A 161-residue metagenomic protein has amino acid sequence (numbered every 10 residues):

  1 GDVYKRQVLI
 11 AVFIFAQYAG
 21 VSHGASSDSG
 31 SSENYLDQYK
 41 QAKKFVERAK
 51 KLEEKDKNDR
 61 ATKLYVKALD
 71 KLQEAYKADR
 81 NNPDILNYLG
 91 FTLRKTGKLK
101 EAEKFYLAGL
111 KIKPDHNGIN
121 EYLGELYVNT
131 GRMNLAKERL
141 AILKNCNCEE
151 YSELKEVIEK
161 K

Functional and structural regions predicted by a protein language model:
G1-Y4: Short, small-residue-biased leader/transition segments that mark boundaries at the very start of proteins
A78, I112, L143-C146: Structural marker of alpha-solenoid helical repeat scaffolds
N82, H116, C148-Y151: Residue-level recognition of tetratricopeptide repeat
